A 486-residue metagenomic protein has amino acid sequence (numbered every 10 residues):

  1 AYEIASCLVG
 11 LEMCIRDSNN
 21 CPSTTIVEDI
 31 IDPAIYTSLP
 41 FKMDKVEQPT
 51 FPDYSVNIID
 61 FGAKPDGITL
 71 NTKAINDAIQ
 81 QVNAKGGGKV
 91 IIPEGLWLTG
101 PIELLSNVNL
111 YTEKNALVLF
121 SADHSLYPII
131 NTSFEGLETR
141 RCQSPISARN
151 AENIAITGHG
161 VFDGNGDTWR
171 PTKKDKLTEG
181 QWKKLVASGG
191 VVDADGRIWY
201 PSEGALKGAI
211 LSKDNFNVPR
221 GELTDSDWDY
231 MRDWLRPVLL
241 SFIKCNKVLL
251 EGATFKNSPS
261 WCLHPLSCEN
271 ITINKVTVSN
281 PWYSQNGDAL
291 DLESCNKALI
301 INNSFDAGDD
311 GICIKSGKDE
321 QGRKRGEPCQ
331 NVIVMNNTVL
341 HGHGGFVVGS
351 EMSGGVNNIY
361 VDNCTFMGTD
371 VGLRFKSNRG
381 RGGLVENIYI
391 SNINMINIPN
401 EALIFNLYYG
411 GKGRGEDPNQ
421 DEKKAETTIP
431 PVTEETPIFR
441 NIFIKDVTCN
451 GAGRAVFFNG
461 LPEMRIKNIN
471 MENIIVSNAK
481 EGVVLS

Functional and structural regions predicted by a protein language model:
A1-L11, I15-D17: Single conserved hydrophobic/aromatic residue that forms the stacking wall/gate of nucleotide- or nucleobase-binding
R16-I91, L96-G252, S260, N274-V276 (+6 more regions): Extracellular "leader-to-stem" segments immediately downstream of a signal peptide or signal-anchor in secreted/lumenal
I79-N83, L98-N107, E251-G252, W261-S267 (+5 more regions): Short, T/G/N/S-enriched strand-turn elements that build extracellular solenoid repeat scaffolds
G87, P101, S121-A122, C142 (+12 more regions): Short glycine/acidic-rich loop motifs that flank beta-strands on beta-rich extracellular proteins
L96, S267, T277, S316-K318 (+4 more regions): Active-site-proximal loop/turn and secondary-structure-junction residues that shape catalytic pockets, frequently
K114-N115, E152-G160, N246-K256, E269-P281 (+9 more regions): Right-handed parallel beta-helix
M352, N363, T369-S486: Extracellular beta-rich repeat passengers
